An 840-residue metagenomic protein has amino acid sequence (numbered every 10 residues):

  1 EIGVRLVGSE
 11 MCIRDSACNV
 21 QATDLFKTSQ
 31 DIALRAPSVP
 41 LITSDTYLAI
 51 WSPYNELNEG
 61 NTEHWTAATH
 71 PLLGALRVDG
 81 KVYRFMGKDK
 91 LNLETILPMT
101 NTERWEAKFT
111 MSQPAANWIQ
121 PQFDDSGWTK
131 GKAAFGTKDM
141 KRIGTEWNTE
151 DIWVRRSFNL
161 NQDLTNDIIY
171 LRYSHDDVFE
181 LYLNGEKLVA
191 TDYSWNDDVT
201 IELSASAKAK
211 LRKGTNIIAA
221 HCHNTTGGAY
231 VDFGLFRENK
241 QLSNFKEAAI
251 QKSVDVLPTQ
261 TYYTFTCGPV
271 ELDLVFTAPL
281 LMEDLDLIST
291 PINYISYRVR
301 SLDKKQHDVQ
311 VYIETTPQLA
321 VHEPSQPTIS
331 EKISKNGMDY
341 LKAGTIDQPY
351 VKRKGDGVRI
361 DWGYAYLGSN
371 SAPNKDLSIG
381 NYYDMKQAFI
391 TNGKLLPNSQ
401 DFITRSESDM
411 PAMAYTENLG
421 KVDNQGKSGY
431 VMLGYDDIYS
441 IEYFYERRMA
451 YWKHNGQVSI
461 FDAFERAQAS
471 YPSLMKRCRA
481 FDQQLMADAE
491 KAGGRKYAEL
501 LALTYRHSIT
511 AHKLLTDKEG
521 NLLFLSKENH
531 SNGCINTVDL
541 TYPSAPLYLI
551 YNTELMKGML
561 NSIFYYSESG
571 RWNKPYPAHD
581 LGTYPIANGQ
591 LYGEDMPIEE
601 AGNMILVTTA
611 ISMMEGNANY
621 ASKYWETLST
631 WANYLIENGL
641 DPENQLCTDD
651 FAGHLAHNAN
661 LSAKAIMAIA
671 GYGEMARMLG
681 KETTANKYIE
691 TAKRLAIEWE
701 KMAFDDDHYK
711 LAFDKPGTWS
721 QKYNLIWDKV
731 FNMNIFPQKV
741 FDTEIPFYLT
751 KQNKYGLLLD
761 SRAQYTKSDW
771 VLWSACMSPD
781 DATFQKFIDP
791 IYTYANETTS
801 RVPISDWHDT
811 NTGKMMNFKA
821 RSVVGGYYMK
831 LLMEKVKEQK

Functional and structural regions predicted by a protein language model:
E1-D15: Single conserved hydrophobic/aromatic residue that forms the stacking wall/gate of nucleotide- or nucleobase-binding
C18, T23-V39, L91-Q120, K240-E247 (+2 more regions): Acidic/polar, glycine-enriched structural segments that form the non-catalytic walls/loops of the carbohydrate-binding
L34-A67, E600, M604-I605, L679 (+2 more regions): C-terminal capping/lid segments that line or modulate ligand- or cofactor-binding pockets
I50-Y54, F265, S296-L302, G434-D436 (+8 more regions): Well-ordered alpha-helical scaffold segments within catalytic/enzyme domains
T95-A115, Q120, W128, N196 (+1 more regions): An acidic-aromatic loop/edge-strand motif
W128, E150, F158-G185, I218-A220: Aromatic-lined ligand-binding clefts that engage carbohydrates, nucleic acids, or primary amines
M338-P397, E528-L540, P546-T553, W572 (+7 more regions): Extended ligand-binding clefts on enzyme/binding-domain cores
H454-M475, G533-P642, N658-A676: Aromatic-rich carbohydrate-recognition surfaces in CAZymes
